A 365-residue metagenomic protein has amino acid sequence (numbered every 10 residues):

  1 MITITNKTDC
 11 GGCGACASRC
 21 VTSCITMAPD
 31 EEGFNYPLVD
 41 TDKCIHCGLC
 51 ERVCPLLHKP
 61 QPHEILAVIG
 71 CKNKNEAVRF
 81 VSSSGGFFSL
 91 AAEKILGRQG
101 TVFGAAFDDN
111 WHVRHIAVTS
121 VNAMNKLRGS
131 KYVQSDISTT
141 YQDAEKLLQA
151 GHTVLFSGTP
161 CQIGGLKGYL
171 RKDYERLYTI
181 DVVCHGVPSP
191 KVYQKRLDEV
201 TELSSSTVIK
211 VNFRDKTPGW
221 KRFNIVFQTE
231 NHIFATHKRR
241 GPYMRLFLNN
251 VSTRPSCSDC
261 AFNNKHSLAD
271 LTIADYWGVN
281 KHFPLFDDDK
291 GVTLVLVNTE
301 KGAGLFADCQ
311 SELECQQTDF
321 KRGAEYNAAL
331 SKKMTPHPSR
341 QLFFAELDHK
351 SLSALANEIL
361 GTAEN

Functional and structural regions predicted by a protein language model:
M1-K7, L38-D42, R239-N249: Short, intrinsically disordered, charge-biased short linear motifs at domain edges
I2-N6, A15-L38, G48-I65, D270-L271: Iron-sulfur cluster-binding cysteine motifs and their immediate structural context in ferredoxin-like electron-transfer
T8-C16, D181-V182: An N-terminal domain-start capping segment
C13, C47, C260: Short Cys/His-rich metal-coordination motifs, predominantly Zn2+-binding knuckles/fingers
D30, D42, A105-F107: Acidic/polar N-terminal loop/beta-strand segments that form early-domain functional surfaces
P55, K59-N365: Iron-sulfur-associated redox domains of electron-transfer enzymes in respiratory and anaerobic energy metabolism
